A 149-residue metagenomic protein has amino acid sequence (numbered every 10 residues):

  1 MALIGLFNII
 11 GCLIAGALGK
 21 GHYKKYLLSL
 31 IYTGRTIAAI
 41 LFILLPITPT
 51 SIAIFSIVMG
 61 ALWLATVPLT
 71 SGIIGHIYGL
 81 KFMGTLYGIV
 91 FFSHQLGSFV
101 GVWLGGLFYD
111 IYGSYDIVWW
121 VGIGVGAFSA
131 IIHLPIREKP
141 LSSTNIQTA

Functional and structural regions predicted by a protein language model:
G5-L6, Q95-L96: Short hydrophobic/small-residue motifs within alpha-helical transmembrane segments of multi-pass transporter-like
C12-K24, Y109-D110: Helix-to-loop junctions at the C-terminal end of transmembrane segments in multipass secondary transporters
G34-I47: C-terminal ends and interior cores of transmembrane alpha-helices in multi-pass membrane transporters/permeases
A65-Y78: Intracellular juxtamembrane helix-capping segments at the cytosolic ends of symmetry-related transmembrane helices
T70, I123-A149: Multi-pass alpha-helical transporter architecture, strongest for 12-TM Major Facilitator/SLC carriers used
L80-I89: Loop-to-transmembrane helix entry/capping segments in MFS-fold secondary transporters and related SLC/MFSD carriers
L107-V125: A membrane-interface helix-boundary motif in multi-pass transporters
